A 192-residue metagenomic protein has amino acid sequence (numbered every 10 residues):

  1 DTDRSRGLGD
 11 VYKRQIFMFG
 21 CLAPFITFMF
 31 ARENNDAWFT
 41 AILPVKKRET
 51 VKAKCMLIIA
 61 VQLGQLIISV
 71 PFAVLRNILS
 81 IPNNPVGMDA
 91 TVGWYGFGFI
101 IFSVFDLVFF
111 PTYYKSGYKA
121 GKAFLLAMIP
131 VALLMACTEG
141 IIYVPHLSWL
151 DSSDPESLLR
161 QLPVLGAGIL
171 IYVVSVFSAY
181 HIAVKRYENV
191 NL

Functional and structural regions predicted by a protein language model:
D1-Y12: Single conserved hydrophobic/aromatic residue that forms the stacking wall/gate of nucleotide- or nucleobase-binding
K13-T27: Long, hydrophobic alpha-helical segments
F28-I59: Helix-loop-helix units of permease transmembrane domains in multi-pass membrane transporters, especially ABC
M56-S80: Hydrophobic alpha-helical transmembrane segments that constitute the membrane-spanning cores of multi-pass membrane
F72-G93, L147-L158: Membrane-interfacial helix-loop-helix connectors in multipass membrane proteins
F99-P130: A structural motif at transmembrane helix-loop-helix junctions in multipass membrane proteins
L107-G117, I171-L192: Junction motif at the cytosolic side of a transmembrane helix
A120-S148: Transmembrane helix segments
